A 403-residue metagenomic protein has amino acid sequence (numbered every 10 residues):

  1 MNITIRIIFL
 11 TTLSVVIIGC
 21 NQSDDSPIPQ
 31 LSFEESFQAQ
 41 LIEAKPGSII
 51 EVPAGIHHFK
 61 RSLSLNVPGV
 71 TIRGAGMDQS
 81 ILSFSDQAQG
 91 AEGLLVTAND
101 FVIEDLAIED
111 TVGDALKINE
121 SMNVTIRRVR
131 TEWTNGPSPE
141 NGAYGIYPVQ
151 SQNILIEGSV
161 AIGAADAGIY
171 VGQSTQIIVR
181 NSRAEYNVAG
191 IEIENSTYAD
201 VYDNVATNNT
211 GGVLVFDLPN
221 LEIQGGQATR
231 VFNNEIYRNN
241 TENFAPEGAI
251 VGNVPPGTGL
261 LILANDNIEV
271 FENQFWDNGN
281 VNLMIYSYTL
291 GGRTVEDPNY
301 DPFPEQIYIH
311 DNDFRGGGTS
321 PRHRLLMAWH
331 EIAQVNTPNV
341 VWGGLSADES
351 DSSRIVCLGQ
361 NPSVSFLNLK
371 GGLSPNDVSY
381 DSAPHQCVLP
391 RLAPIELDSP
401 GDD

Functional and structural regions predicted by a protein language model:
N2-L10: Sec-dependent signal peptide recognition, specifically the positively charged N-region followed immediately by
I17-G19: C-terminal motif of bacterial Sec signal peptides marking the signal peptidase cleavage site
D24-E35, I49, G69-V112, N135: Right-handed parallel beta-helix/beta-spiral solenoid domain characteristic of secreted/periplasmic
F37-A44, H58-V67, I72, S83 (+3 more regions): Short, T/G/N/S-enriched strand-turn elements that build extracellular solenoid repeat scaffolds
F37-Q38, K60, F84-L94, D110-K117 (+7 more regions): Extracellular beta-strand/beta-solenoid scaffold signature
R73-D78, N99-D110, M122-N135, Q152-A165 (+5 more regions): Right-handed parallel beta-helix
G291, V295-D403: Acidic, glycine- and Ser/Thr-rich low-complexity intrinsically disordered tracts in extracellular/secreted proteins
